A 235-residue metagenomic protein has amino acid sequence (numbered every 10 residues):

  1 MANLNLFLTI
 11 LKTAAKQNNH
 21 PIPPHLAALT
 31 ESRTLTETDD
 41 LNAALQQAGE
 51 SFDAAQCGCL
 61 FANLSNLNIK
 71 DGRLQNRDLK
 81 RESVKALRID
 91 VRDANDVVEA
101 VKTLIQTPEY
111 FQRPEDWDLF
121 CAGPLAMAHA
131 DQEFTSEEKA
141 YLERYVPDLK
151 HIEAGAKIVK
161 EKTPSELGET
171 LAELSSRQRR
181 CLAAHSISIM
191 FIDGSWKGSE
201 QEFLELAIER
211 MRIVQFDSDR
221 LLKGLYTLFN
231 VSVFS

Functional and structural regions predicted by a protein language model:
M1-S235: Small-residue-enriched hydrophobic alpha-helices in membranes
